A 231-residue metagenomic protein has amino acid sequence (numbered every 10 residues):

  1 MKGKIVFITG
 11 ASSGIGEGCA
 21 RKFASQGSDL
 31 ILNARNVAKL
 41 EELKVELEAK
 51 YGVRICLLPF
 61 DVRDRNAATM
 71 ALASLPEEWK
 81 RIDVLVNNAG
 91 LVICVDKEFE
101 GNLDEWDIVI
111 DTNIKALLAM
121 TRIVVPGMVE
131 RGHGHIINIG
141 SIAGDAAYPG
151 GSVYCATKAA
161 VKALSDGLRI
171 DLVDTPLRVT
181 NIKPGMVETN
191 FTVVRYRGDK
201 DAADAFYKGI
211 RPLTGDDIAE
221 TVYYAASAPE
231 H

Functional and structural regions predicted by a protein language model:
S12-G14: Conserved glycine-rich cofactor-binding loop
Q26-L43: Conserved glycine-rich Rossmann-like NAD(P)H-binding loop of the short-chain dehydrogenase/reductase
V37-A38, P59-M70, L103: The beta1-alpha1 cofactor-binding region of Rossmann-like NAD(H)/NADP(H)-dependent oxidoreductases
D96-E98, N102-I110: Substrate-binding pocket helix/loop in short-chain dehydrogenase/reductase
T121, T157: Active-site helix of classical SDR
S141: Residue(s) in the substrate-gating loop at a strand-loop-helix junction that position the organic substrate next
L177, N181-I182, D201-H231: C-terminal helical subdomain
